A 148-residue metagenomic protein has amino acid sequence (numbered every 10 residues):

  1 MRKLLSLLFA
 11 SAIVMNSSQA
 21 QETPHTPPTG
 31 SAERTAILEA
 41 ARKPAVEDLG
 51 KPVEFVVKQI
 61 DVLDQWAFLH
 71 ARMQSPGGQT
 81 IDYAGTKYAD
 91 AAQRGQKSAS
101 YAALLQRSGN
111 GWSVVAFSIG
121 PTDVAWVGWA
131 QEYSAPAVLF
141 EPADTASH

Functional and structural regions predicted by a protein language model:
M1-L4: Positively charged n-region of N-terminal signal peptides that target proteins for export
S6-M15: Bacterial N-terminal signal peptides
S18-E22: Boundary at the C-terminal end of the N-terminal hydrophobic targeting segment
H25-P52: Short, non-transmembrane alpha-helical segments in secretory-pathway proteins
P52-I60, V115-F117: Surface-exposed patches in mature extracellular/periplasmic domains of secreted proteins
I60-R107: Mature extracytoplasmic domains of secretory-pathway proteins
S98-E132: Short beta-strand edge/turn micro-motifs at domain boundaries
A146-H148: Short, solvent-exposed mixed-charge patches
